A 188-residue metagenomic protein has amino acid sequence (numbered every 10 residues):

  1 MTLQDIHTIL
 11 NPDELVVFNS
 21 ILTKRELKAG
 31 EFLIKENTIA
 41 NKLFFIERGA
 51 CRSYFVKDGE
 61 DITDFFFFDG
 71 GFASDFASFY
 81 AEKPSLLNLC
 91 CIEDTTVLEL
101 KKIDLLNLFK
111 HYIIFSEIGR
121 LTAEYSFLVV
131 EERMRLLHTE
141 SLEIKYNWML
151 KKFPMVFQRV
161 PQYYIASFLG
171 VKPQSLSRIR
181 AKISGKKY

Functional and structural regions predicted by a protein language model:
M1-T23: Cyclic nucleotide-binding regulatory module and flanking cytosolic helices
I6, F32-I92: Cyclic nucleotide-binding regulatory domains
R25, F44, F65, C90 (+3 more regions): Residues that recognize and position ribonucleotide moieties
Y54, D75-F76, N107-L108, M149 (+1 more regions): Residues that scaffold the ATP/ADP-binding catalytic core of kinase and kinase-like folds
S85, D104-S141: A small-molecule sensor/coupling module
E140-Y188: Phosphate-/nucleic-acid-contacting segments
